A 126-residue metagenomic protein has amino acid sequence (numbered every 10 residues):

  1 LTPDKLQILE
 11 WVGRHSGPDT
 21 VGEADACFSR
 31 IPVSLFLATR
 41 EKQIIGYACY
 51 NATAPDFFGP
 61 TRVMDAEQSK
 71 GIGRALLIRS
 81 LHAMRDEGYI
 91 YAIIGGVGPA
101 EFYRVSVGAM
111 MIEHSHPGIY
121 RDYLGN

Functional and structural regions predicted by a protein language model:
L1-I8: A short beta-loop-alpha structural element at the N-terminal edge of CoA-dependent acyl/N-acetyltransferase catalytic
V12: A conserved mid-domain beta-alpha-beta active-site/ligand-binding segment of alpha/beta enzyme cores
S16-D65: A conserved beta-strand-loop-helix scaffold within acyl/acetyltransferase catalytic domains
F58, A92-G96: Conserved hydrophobic beta-strand within the GNAT/NAT acetyltransferase core sheet that lines the active-site cleft
V63, S69-H82, V105: Conserved acetyl-CoA-binding loop-helix of GNAT-fold acetyltransferases
R74, D86, V97-Y123: Conserved active-site alpha-helix within GNAT-family acetyltransferase domains
